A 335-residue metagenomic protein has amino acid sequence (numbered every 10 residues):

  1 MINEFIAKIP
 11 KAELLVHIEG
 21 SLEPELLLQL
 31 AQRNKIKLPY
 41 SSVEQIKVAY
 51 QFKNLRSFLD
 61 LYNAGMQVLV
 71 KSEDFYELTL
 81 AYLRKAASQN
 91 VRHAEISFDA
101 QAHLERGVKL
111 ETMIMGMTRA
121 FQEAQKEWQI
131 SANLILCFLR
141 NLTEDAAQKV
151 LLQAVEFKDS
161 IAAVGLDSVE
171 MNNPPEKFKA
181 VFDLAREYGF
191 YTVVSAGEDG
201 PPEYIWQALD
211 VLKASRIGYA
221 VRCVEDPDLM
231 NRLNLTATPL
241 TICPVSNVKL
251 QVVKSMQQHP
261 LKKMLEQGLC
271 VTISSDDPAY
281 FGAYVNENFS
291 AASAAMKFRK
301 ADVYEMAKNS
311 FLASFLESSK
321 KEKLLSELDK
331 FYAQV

Functional and structural regions predicted by a protein language model:
M1-F190, D199-Y204, V211, R216 (+2 more regions): Metal-cofactor-binding active-site regions of metalloenzymes
S195: Short HxH-centered metal-ligating active-site micro-motif
